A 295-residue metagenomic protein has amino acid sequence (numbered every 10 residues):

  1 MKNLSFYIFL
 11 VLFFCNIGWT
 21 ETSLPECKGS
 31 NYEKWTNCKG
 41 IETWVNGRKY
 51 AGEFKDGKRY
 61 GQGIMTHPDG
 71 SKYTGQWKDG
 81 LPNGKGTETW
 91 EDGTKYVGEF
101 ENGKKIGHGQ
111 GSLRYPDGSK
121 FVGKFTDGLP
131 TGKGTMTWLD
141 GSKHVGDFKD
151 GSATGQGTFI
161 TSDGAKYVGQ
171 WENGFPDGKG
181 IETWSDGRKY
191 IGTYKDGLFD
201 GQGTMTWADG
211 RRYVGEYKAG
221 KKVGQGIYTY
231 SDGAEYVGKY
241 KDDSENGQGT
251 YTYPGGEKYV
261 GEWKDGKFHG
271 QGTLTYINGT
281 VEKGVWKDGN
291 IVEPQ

Functional and structural regions predicted by a protein language model:
M1-F6: Positively charged n-region of N-terminal signal peptides that target proteins for export
Y7-N16: Bacterial N-terminal signal peptides
C15-Q295: Glycine/tyrosine- and acidic-biased, solvent-exposed loop/turn segments at the edges of beta-strands
